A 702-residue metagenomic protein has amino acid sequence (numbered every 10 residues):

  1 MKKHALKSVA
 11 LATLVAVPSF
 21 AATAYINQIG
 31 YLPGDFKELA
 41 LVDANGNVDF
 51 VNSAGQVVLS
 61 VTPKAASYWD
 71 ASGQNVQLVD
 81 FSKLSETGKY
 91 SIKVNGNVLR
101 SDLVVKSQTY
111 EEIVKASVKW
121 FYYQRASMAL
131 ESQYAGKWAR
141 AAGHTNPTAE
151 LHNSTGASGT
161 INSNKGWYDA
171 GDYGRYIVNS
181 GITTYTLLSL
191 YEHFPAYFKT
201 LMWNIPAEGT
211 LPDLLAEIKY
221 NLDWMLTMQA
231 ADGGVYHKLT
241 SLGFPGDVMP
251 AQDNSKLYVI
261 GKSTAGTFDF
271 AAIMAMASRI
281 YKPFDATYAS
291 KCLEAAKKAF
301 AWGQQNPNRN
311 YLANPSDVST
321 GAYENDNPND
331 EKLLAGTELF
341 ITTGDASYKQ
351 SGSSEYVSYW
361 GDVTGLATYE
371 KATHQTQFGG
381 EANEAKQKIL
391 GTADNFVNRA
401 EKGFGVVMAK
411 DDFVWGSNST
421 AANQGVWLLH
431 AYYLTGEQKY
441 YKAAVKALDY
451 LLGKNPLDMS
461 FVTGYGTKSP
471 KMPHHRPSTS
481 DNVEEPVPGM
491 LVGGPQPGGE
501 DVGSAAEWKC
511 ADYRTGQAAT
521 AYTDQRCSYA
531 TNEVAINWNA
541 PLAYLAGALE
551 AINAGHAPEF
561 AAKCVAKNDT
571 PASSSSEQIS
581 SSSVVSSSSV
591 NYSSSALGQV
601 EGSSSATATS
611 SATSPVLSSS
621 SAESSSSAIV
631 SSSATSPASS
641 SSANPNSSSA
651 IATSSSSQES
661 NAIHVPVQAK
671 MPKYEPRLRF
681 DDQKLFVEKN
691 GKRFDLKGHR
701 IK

Functional and structural regions predicted by a protein language model:
K2-F20: Gram-negative bacterial Sec-dependent N-terminal signal peptides
A21-Y31, S117, V665-P666: Boundary/junction segments of secreted and surface-exposed precursor proteins
Q28-G96, Q124-G181, Y185, D223 (+4 more regions): Aromatic (Trp/Tyr) and acidic
V51-L59, Y592, L597-S603, T607-K702: C-terminal outer-membrane/trafficking sorting elements
R100-Y134: Low-complexity, Pro/Ser/Thr- and charge-rich linker/hinge segments at domain boundaries
S189-Y220, Q252-Y258, M276-C292: Short coil/linker segments at helix-helix boundaries
P212-G234: Carboxylate/His-rich catalytic cores and anion/metal-binding grooves
S353-S358: Solenoid-like repeat scaffolds
